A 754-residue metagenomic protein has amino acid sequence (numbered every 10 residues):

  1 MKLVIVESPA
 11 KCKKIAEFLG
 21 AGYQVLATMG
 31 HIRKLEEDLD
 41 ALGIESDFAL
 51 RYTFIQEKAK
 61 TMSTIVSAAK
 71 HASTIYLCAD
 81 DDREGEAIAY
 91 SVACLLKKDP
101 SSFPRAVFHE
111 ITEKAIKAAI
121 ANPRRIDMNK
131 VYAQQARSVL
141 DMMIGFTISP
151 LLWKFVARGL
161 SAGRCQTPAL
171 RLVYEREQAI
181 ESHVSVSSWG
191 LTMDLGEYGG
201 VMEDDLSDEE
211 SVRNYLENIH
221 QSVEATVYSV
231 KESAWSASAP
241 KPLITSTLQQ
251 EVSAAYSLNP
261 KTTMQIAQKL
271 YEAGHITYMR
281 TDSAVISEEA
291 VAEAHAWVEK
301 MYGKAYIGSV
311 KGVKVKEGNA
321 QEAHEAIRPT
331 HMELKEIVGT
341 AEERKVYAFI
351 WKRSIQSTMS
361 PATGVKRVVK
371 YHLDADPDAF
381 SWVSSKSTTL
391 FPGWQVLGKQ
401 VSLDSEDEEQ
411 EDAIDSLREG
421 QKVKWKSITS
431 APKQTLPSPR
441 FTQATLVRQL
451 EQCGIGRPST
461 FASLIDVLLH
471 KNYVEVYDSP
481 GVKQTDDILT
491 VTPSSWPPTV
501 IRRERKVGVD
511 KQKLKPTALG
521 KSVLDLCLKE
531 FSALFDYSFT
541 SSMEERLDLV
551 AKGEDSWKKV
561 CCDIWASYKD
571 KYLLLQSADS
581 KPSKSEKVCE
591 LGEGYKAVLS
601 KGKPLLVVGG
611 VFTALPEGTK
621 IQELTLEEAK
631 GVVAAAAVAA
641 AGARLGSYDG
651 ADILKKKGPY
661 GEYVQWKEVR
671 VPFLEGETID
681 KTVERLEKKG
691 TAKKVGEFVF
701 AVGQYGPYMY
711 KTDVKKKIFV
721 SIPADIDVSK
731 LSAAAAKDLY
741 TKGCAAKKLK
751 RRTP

Functional and structural regions predicted by a protein language model:
M1-I148, S402, E406, E411: Intrinsically disordered, low-complexity regulatory segments
K2, K14, L95, S102 (+3 more regions): Basic, low-complexity terminal or inter-domain segments flanking catalytic cores
R51, A79-D81, D99-P104, P123-V131 (+7 more regions): Short, polar/flexible loop-turn hinges at active-site or ligand-entry regions and domain interfaces
I111-L195, E232-S236: C-terminal or mid-to-C-terminal helical accessory/interaction module adjacent to the motor/catalytic core
D208-P242, Q249, R418-K424, A431: Metal- or metallocofactor-binding catalytic centers and their adjacent structured scaffolds across diverse enzyme
V227-K231, S238-V252, I276-T281, P437-L450 (+1 more regions): Short acidic, hydrophobic short linear motifs in intrinsically disordered regions
E251, A255-T263: A conserved hydrophobic secondary-structure block that centers on an alpha-helix together with its immediately flanking
